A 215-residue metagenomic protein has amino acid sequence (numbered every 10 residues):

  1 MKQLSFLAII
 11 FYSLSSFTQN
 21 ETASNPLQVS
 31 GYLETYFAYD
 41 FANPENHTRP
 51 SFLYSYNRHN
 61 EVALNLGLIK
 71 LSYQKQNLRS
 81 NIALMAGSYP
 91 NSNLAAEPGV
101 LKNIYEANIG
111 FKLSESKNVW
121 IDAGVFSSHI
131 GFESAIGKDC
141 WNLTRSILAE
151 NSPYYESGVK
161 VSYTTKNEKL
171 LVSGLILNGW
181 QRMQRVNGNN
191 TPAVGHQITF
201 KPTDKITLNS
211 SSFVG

Functional and structural regions predicted by a protein language model:
M1-S24: Bacterial Sec-dependent N-terminal signal peptides
E21-T48, I121: Transmembrane beta-strand segments of Gram-negative outer membrane beta-barrel proteins
A23, Y73-N77, L113-E115, T165-K169 (+1 more regions): Outer-membrane beta-barrel strand-turn architecture
S24-S30, N77-N81, N118-I121, K169-S173 (+1 more regions): Outer-membrane beta-barrel architecture
P26-L27, K70-S72, E150, A193: Outer-membrane beta-barrel proteins
F41-E61, P90-E106, E115-T199, N209-V214: Surface-exposed coil loops of outer-membrane beta-barrel proteins
N57-S88: Glycine- and aromatic-enriched membrane insertion/assembly motifs of diderm outer-membrane and organelle channel
